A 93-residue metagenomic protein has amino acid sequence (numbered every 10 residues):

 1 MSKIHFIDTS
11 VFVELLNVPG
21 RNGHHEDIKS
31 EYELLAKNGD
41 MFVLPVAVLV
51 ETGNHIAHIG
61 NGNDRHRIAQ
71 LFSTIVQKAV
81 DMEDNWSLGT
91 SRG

Functional and structural regions predicted by a protein language model:
M1-L44, H55-F72: Short, well-structured N-terminal submotif of metal-dependent ribonuclease cores
K78-G93: Active-site neighborhoods of divalent-metal-dependent phosphate/nucleic-acid chemistry enzymes
